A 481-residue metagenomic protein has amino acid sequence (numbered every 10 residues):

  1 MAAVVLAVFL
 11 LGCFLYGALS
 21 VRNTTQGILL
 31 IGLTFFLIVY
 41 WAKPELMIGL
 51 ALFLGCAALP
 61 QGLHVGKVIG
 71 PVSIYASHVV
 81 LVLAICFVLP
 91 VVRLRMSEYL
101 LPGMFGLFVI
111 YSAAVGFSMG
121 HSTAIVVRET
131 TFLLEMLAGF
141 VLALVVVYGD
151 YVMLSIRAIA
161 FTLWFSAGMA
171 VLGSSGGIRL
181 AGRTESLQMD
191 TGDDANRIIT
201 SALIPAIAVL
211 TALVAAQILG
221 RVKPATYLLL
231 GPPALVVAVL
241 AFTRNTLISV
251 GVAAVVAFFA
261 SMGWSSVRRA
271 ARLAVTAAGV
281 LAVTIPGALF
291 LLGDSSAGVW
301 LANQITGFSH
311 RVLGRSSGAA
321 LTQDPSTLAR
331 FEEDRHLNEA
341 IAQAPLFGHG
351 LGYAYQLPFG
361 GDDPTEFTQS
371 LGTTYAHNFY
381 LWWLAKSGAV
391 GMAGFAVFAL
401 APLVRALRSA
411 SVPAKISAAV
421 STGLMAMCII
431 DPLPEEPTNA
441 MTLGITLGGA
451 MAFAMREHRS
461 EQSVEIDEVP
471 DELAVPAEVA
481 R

Functional and structural regions predicted by a protein language model:
M1-V88, Y111-V115: N-terminal signal-anchor transmembrane segment
L6-F14, L29-F35, V214-V299, A393 (+2 more regions): Hydrophobic alpha-helical segments of polytopic membrane proteins
C13, F36, A212-V214, F398 (+1 more regions): Transmembrane alpha-helices of multi-pass inner-membrane enzymes
P71-A84, E98-A114, H121-V145, L163: Aromatic-anchored transmembrane helix interface
A138, M153-G182, D194-W264: Alpha-helical transmembrane segments of multi-pass inner-membrane proteins
L180-A181, S317-S387, A406: Long extracytoplasmic/lumenal interhelical loops at the membrane interface of multi-pass membrane proteins
A270-A274, A288-E332: Flexible juxtamembrane loops connecting transmembrane helices in multi-pass membrane enzymes that build or modify
F359-F367, A385-T422: Hydrophobic transmembrane alpha-helices and their immediate junctions
